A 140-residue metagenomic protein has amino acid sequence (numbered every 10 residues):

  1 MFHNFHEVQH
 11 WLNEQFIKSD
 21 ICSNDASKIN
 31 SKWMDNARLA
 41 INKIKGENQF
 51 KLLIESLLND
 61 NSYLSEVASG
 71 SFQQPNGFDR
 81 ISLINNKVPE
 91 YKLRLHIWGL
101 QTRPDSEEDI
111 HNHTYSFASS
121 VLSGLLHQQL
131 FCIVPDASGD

Functional and structural regions predicted by a protein language model:
F2-Y91: A short, N-terminal "cap"/entry segment at the start of jelly-roll beta-barrel domains of the cupin/DSBH fold
A40, S71, E107-Y115: Short, charged/polar micro-motifs that form catalytic or ligand-binding hotspots
S62, L95-N112: Conserved short histidine dyad/triad with adjacent acidic residue
D79-I81, L93, S119, L126: A broad, low-specificity signal marking well-ordered, structured residues that form hydrophobic/aromatic
S82-I84, H96-W98, Q129: Residues in well-ordered beta-strands of folded domains
V88-E90, L100-R103, L125: Short, charged/polar surface micro-motifs in flexible loops or helix N-caps
H113-Q128, C132: Short, conserved beta-strand element in jelly-roll/cupin
D136-D140: Double-stranded beta-helix
